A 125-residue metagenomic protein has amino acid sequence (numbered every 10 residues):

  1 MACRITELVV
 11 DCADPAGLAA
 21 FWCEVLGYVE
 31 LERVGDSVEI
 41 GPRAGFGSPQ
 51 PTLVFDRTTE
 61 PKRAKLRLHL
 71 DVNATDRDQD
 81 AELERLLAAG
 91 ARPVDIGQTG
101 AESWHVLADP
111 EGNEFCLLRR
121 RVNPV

Functional and structural regions predicted by a protein language model:
M1-C3, A16-L18, Y28-G35, R67: A broad, low-specificity signal for short, low-complexity segments enriched in glycine/proline and polar/charged
A2-E7, E32-R33, E39-P42, F46-D56 (+1 more regions): Vicinal oxygen chelate
I5-C12, E60-L83, S103-A108: Vicinal oxygen chelate
D14-V29, L86-G90: Amphipathic alpha-helical segments
L18-A20, Q50, R63-K65, D80-E82 (+2 more regions): Short acidic, gly/pro-rich beta-turn/loop elements at beta-sheet edges and active-site/ligand-binding grooves
L26, D56-R63, E82, N113: A solvent-exposed interaction/effector surface
G27, T75, L117: Residue-level marker of positions within ordered structural domains that often coincide with functionally constrained
